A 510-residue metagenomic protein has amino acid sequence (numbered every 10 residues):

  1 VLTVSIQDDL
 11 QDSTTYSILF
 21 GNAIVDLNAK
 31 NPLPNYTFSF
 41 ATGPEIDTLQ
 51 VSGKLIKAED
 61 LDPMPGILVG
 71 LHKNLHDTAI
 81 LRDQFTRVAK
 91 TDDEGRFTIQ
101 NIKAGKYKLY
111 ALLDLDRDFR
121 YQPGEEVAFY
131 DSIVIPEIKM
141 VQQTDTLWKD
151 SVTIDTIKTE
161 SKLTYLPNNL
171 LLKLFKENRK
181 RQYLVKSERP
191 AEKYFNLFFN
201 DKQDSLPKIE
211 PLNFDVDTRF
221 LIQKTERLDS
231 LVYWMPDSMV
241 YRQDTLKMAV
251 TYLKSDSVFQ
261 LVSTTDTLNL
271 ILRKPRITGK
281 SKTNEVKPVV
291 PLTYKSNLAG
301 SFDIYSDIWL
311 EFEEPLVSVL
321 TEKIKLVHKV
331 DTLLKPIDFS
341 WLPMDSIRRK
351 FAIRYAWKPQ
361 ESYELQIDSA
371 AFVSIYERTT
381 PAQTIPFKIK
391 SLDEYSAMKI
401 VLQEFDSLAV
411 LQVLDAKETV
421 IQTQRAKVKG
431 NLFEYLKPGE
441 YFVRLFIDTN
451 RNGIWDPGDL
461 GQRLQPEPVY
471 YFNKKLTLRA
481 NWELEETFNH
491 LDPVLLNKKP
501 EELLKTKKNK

Functional and structural regions predicted by a protein language model:
V1-K510: N-terminal targeting or signal-anchor segments and their processing/structural boundaries
